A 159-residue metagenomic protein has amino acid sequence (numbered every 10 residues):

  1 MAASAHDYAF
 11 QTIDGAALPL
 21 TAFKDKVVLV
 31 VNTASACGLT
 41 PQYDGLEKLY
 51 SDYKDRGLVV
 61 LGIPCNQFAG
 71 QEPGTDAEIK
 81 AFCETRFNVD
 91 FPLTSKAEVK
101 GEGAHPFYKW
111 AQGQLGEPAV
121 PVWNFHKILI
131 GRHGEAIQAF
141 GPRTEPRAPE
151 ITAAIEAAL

Functional and structural regions predicted by a protein language model:
M1-T21, P41: N-terminal "domain-start" segment that seeds a small globular fold
F23, A34-L46, C65-F68, E72-P73 (+2 more regions): Short, thiol/selenol-centered motifs that function as redox-active sites or metal-ligating centers
K26-V27, A36, T40-I63, E84-F87: Conserved helix-turn-beta segment immediately C-terminal to the redox Cys motif in thioredoxin-like folds
G57-G74, D90-G101: Thiol-based oxidoreductase modules, predominantly thioredoxin-like and allied folds used for disulfide exchange
A77-N124: Short, internal strand/loop/helix patches that form the active-site neighborhood or redox-interaction surface
P106-L159: Thiol-/selenol-based redox modules, centered on thioredoxin-like and closely related oxidoreductase domains
